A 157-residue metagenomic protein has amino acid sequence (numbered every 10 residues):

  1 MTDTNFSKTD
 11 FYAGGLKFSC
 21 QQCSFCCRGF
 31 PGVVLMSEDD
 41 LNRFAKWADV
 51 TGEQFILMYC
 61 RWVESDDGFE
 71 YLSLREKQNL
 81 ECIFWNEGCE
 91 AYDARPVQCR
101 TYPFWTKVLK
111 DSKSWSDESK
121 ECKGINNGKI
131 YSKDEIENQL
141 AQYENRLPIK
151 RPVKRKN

Functional and structural regions predicted by a protein language model:
M1-N157: Short loop/turn segments that flank or connect secondary-structure elements
